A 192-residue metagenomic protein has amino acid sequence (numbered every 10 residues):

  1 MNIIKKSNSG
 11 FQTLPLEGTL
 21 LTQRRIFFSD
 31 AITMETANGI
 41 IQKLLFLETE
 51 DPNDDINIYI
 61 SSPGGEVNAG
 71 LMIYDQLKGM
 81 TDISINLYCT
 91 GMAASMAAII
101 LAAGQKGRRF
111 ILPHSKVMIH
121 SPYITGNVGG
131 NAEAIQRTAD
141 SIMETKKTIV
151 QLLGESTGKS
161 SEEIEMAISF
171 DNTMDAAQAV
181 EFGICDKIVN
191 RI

Functional and structural regions predicted by a protein language model:
M1-I192: Terminal-region recognition feature
